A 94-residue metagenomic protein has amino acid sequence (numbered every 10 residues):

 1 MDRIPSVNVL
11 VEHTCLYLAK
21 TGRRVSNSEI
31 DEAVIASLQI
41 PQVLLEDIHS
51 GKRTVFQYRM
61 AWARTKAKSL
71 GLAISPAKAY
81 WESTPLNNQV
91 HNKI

Functional and structural regions predicted by a protein language model:
M1-S28: Positively charged, polyanion-binding regions of nucleic-acid-associated proteins
R3-S6, I35-A61: Short, positively charged loop/turn segments that connect secondary-structure elements
E29, P85: Ca2+-coordinating acidic residues in Ca2+-binding motifs
E32: Alpha-helical residues within the helix-turn-helix
R64-T65: Short, hydrophobic-biased segments on the C-terminal half of alpha helices that form "recognition helices"
K68-K78: A short, conserved structural fragment
A79-T84: Minor-groove-contacting beta-hairpin "wing" of winged helix-turn-helix DNA-binding domains
N88-I94: Short, amphipathic alpha-helical interaction segments positioned at domain boundaries
